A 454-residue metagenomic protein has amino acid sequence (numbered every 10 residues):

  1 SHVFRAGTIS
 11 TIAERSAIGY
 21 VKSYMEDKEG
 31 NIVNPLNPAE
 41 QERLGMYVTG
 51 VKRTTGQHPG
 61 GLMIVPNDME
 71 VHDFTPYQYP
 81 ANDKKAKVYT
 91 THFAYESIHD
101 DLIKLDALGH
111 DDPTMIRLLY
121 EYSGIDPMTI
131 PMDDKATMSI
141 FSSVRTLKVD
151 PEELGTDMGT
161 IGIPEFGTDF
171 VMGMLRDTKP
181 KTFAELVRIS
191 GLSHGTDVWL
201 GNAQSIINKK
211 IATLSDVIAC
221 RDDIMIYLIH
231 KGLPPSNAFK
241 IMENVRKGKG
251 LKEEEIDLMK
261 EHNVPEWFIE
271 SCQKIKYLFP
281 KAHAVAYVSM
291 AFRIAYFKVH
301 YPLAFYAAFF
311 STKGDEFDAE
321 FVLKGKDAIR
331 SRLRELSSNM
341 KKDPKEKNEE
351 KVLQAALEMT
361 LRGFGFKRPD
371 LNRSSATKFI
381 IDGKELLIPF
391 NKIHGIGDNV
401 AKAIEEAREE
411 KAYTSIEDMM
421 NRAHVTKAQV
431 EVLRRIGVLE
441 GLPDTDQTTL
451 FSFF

Functional and structural regions predicted by a protein language model:
S1-F454: Noncatalytic, beta-rich nucleic-acid-contacting surfaces in large DNA/RNA-processing enzymes
